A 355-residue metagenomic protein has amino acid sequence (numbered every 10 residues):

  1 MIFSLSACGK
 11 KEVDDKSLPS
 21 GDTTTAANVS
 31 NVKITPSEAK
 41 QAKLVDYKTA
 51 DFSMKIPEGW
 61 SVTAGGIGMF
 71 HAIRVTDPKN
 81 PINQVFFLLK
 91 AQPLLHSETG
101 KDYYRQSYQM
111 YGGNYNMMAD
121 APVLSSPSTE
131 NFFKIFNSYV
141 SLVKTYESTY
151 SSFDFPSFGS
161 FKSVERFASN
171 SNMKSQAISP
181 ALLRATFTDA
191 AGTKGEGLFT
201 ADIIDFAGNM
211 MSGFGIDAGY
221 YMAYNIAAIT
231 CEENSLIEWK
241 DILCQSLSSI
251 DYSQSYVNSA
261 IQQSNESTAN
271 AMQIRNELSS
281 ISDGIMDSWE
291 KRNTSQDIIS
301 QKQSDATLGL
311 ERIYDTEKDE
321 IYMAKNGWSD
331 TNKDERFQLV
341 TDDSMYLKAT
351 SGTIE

Functional and structural regions predicted by a protein language model:
S4-A7: C-terminal motif of bacterial Sec signal peptides marking the signal peptidase cleavage site
S17-V45: N-terminal low-complexity, Pro/Thr/Ser-rich intrinsically disordered segments that act as propeptides or flexible
A42-K55, E233-C244: Short aromatic-glycine motifs in intrinsically disordered, low-complexity regions
T49-I67, S246-Q254: Proline-anchored loop/turn motifs at beta-strand termini and strand-loop-strand connectors
T63-A223, A228-E233, S280, E290-R292 (+2 more regions): Conserved polar/disulfide-associated segments of primarily extracytoplasmic proteins
I73-K79, S264-A271: Short linear, low-complexity motifs centered on an aromatic residue
Y224-A269: Surface-exposed amphipathic alpha-helical segments
S267, A271-N293: Short aromatic loop motif centered on NTY/YTY
